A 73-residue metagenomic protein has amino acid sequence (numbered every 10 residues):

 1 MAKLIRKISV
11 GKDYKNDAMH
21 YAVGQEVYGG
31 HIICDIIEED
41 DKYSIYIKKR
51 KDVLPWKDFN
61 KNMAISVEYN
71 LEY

Functional and structural regions predicted by a protein language model:
M1-K3, N70-Y73: Short intrinsically disordered terminal tails
A2-L4, G30-H31: Short glycine-aromatic motifs
R6-D13: A short, exposed loop/beta-hairpin motif centered on an aromatic-Gly-Thr core
D17-V67: Acidic, low-complexity, intrinsically disordered interaction modules
